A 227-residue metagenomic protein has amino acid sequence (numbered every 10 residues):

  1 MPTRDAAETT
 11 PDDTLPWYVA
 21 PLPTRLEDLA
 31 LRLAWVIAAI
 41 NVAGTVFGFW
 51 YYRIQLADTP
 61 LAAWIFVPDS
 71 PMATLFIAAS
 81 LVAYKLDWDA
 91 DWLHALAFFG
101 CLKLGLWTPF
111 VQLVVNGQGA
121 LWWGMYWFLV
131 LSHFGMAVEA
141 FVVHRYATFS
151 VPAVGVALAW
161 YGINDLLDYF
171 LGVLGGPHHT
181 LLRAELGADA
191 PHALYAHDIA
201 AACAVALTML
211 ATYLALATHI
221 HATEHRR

Functional and structural regions predicted by a protein language model:
M1-L33, Y52-L61: N-terminal juxtamembrane cytosolic/stromal segments of multi-pass membrane proteins
D5, P71-Y84, F134-R145, A201-H219: Hydrophobic cores of alpha-helical transmembrane segments in multi-pass inner/ER membrane proteins, independent
T24-D28, A83-L96, R145-P152: Membrane-interface helix-boundary motifs at transmembrane edges
A30-T45: Alpha-helical transmembrane segments
G44-D87: Selected alpha-helical membrane-embedding segments in polytopic membrane proteins
G48-A57, P109-A120, L166-L174: Juxtamembrane "helix-exit" motif on the non-cytosolic side of transmembrane helices
A97-I163: Membrane-proximal helix-loop-helix units in multi-pass membrane proteins
Y146-R227: Terminal transmembrane helical module of multi-pass membrane proteins
